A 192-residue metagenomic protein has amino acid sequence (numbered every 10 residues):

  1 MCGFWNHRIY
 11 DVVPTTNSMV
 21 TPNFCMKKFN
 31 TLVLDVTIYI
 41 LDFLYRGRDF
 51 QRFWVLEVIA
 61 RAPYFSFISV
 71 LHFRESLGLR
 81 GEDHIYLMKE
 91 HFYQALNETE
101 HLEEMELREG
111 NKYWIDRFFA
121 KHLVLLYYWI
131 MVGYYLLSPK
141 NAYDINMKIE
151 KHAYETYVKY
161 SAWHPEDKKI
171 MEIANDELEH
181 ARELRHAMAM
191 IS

Functional and structural regions predicted by a protein language model:
G3-S192: Non-heme di-metal
